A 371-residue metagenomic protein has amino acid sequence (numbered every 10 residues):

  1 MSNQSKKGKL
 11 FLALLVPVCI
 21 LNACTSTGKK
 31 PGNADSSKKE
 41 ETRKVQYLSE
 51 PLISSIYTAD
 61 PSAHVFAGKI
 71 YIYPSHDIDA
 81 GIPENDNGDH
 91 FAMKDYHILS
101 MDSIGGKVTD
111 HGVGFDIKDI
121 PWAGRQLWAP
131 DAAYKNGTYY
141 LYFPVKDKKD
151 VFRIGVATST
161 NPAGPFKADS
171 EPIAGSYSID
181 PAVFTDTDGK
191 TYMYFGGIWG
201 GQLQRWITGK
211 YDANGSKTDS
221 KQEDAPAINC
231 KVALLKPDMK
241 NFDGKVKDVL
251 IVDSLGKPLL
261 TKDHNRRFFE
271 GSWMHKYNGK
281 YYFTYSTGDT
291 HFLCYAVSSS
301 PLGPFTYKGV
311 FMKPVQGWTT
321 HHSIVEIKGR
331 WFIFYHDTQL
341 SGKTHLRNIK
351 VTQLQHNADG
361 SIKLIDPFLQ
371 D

Functional and structural regions predicted by a protein language model:
S2-F11: Bacterial N-terminal signal peptides that target proteins for export
L10-V18: Sec-dependent N-terminal signal peptides
L21-A23: C-terminal motif of bacterial Sec signal peptides marking the signal peptidase cleavage site
T25-D371: Carbohydrate-active catalytic/glycan-binding domains of CAZyme proteins, especially the secreted or lumenal ectodomains
